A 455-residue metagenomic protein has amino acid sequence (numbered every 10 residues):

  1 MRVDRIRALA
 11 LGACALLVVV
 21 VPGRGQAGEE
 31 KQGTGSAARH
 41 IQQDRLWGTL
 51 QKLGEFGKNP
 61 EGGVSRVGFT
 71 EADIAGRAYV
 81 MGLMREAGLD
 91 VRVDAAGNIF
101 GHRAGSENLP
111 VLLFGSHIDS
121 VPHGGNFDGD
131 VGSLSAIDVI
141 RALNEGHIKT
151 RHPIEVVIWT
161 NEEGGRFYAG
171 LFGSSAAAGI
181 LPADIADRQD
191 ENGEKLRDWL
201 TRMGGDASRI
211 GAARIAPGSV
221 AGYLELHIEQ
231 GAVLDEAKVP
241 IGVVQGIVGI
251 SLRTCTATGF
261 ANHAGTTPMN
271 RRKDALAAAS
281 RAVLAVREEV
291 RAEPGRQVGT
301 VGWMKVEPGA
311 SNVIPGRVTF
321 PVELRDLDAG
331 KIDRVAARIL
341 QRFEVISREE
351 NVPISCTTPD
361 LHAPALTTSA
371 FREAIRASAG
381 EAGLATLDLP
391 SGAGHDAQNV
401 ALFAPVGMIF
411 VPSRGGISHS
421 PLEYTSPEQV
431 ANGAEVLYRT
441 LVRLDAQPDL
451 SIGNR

Functional and structural regions predicted by a protein language model:
R5-G12: N-terminal export leaders
G25-V64, A104, V313-I314: N-terminal hydrophobic or amphipathic helices/low-complexity stretches enriched in small/hydrophobic/Pro/Gly
A38-Q43, F56-N59, G115-S116, T386-V436 (+1 more regions): Zn-dependent metallopeptidase/amidohydrolase metal-coordination segment
L53, F114, H123-E163, S251-A257 (+4 more regions): Alpha-helical metal-binding/catalytic segments enriched in His/Glu/Asp
K58-A104, L389: A non-catalytic alpha/beta surface segment that caps or lines the substrate-entry region of metallo-dependent hydrolase
G68, G302-G309, P321-E323, L327 (+2 more regions): A short beta-alpha structural unit
E162, R166-A329: Midchain, well-structured core segments that form catalytic/ion-binding scaffolds
Q245-I247, H263, T267-E293, K331 (+3 more regions): His/Asp/Glu-rich mid-to-C-terminal helical/loop segments that flank catalytic regions of hydrolases
